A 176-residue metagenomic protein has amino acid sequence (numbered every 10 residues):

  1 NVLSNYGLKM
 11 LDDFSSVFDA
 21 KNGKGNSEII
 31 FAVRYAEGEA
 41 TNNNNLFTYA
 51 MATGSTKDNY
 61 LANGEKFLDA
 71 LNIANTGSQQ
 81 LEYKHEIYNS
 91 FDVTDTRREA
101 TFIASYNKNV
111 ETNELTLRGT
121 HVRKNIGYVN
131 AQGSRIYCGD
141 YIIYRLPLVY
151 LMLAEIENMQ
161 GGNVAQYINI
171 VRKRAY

Functional and structural regions predicted by a protein language model:
V2, Y6-K9, V171: Alpha-helical solenoid scaffolds that mediate protein-protein interactions, centered on TPR/SEL1-like repeats but also
G7-M159: Elongated scaffold/linker segments in the mid-to-C-terminal portions of large proteins
Q160, I170-A175: Non-catalytic carbohydrate-binding regions of carbohydrate-active enzymes
